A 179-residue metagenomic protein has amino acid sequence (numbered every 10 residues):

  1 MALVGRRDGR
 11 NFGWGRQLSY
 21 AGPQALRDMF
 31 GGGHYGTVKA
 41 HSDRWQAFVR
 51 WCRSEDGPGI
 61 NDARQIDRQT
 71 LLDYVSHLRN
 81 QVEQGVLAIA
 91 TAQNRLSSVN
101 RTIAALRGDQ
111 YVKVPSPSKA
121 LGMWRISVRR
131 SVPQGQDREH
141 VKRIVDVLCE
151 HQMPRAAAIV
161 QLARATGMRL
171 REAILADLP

Functional and structural regions predicted by a protein language model:
M1-G33: N-terminal DNA-binding module of tyrosine recombinases/phage integrases
Y20, R68-L72, R138-E139, M153-P154: Amphipathic alpha-helical repeat elements characteristic of tetratricopeptide repeat
Q24-R129: N-terminal core-binding DNA-recognition domain of tyrosine recombinases/integrases
V38, E172-A173: Solenoid-repeat scaffolds in large eukaryotic assemblies
W45-F48, V99, I144, L162 (+1 more regions): Hydrophobic beta-strand residues in large extracellular and virion-surface proteins
W124-I144: DNA breakage-rejoining catalytic core of tyrosine-based enzymes
E139-L170: Basic, Lys/Arg- and aromatic-enriched nucleic-acid-binding interface segment
L175-P179: Conserved tyrosine-mediated DNA breakage-rejoining catalytic core shared by Y-recombinases
